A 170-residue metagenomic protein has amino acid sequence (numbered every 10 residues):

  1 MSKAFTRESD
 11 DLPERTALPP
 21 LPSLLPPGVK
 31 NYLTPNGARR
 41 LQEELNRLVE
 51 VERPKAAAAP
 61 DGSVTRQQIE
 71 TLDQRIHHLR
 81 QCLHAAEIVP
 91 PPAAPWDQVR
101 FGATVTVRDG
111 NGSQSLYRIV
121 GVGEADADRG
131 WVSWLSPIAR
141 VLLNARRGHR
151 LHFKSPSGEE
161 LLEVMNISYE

Functional and structural regions predicted by a protein language model:
M1-C82: Helix-rich terminal scaffold detector
P20-S23, P27-K30, D61, T65 (+6 more regions): Generic, low-specificity signal for short hydrophobic/alpha-helical stretches with a mild N-terminal bias, encompassing
R47-E50, A85, R140-R147: Short, intrinsically disordered, mixed-charge
H77-H78, H84, H149-H152: Histidine (H) residue identity feature
L83-V89: Interdomain regulatory linker/hinge segments that flank or connect interaction modules in polarity/junction/synaptic
P90-S157, L162: Non-DNA-binding regulatory cores of transcription-related proteins, predominantly C-terminal effector-binding
N166-E170: Short peripheral tails and domain-boundary helices/loops at the edges of structured domains
